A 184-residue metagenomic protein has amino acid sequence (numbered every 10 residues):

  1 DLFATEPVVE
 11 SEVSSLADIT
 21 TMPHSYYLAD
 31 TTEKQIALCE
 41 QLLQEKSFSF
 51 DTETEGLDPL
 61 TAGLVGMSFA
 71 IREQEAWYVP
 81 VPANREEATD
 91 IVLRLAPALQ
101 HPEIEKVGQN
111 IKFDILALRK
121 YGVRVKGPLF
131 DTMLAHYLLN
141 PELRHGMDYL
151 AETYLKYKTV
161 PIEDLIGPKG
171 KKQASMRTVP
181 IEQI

Functional and structural regions predicted by a protein language model:
D1, V160-I184: Acidic, Mg2+-coordinating catalytic module of metal-dependent nucleases/exonucleases that use a two-metal-ion mechanism
D1-M67, V81-A98: Long, highly charged low-complexity segments
S49, P102-I111: Acidic beta-strand-to-loop metal/phosphate-binding motif
F50, D58, R144, T178-I184: Alpha-helical scaffold/interaction cores of sigma-54-like transcription cofactors and many family A DNA polymerases
A70, K112-G170: Metal-dependent phosphoesterase core characteristic of DEDDh/y 3'-5' exonuclease domains
E73-W77: Electropositive, glycine- and tryptophan-enriched low-complexity nucleic-acid-binding patches
P97-P102, V125: Short, conserved loop/helix-junction motifs that constitute active-site signature segments in enzyme catalytic cores
